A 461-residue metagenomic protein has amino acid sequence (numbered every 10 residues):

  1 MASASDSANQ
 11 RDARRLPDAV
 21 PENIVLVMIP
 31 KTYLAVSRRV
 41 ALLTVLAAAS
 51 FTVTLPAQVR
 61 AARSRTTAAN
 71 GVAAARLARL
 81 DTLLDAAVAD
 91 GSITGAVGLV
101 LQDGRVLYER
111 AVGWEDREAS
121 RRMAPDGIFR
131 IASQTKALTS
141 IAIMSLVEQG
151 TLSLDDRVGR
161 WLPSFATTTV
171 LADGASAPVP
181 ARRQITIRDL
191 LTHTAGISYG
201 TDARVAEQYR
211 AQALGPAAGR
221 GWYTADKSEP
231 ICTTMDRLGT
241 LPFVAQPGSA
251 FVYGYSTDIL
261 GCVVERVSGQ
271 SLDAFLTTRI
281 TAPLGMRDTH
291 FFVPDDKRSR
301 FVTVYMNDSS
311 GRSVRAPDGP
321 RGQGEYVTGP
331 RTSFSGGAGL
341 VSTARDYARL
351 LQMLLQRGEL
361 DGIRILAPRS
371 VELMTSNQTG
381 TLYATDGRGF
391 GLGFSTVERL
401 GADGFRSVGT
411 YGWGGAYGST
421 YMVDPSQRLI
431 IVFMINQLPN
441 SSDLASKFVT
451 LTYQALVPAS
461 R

Functional and structural regions predicted by a protein language model:
M1-Q10: Short alpha-helix boundary/capping segments
I29-L42: Bacterial N-terminal signal peptides that target proteins for export
A41-T52: Bacterial N-terminal signal peptides
A57-A61: Boundary at the C-terminal end of the N-terminal hydrophobic targeting segment
A68-I131, T151-S153, T167-S176, E325 (+1 more regions): Short, conserved catalytic-motif segment at the N-terminal edge
A78-D85, G98, G104, F129-V158 (+4 more regions): Active-site SXXK
T168-V408: Short, surface-exposed loop or secondary-structure junction motifs that flank catalytic or metal-binding residues
Y421-M422, R428-Q437: Short, well-ordered beta-strand elements
